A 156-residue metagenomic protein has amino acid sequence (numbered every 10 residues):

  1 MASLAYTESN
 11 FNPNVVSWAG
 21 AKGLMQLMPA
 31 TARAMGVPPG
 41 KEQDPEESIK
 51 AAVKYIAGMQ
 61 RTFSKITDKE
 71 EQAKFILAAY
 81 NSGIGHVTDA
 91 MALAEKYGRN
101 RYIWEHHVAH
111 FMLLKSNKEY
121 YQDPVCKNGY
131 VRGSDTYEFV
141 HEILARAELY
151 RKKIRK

Functional and structural regions predicted by a protein language model:
M1, Y6, A19-K22, Q72-A73 (+1 more regions): Extracytoplasmic
M1-F11, E46-I49, F63-T67, K152-K156: Export/targeting segments at the very N-terminus of extracytoplasmic proteins
M1-N12, A52-V53, I76-S82, I143: Short, functionally critical alpha-helical segments immediately adjacent to catalytic or ligand/cofactor-binding
T7-N10, A30-A32, E148: Solvent-exposed coil/turn segments that connect beta secondary-structure elements in extracytoplasmic/periplasmic
S9-W18, M59-K65, S82-Y97: Secretory-pathway/luminal and periplasmic proteins that interact with or process carbohydrate-rich
N12-W18, A34-E46, S64-T67, I76-L77 (+1 more regions): Second-shell loop/turn segments in exported
N14-G40, S48-G58, I143: Substrate-binding/active-site groove segments that recognize and process beta-1,4-linked N-acetyl-hexosamine
E71-L149: Catalytic and substrate-binding regions of cell-wall glycan-acting enzymes that process beta-1,4-linked
